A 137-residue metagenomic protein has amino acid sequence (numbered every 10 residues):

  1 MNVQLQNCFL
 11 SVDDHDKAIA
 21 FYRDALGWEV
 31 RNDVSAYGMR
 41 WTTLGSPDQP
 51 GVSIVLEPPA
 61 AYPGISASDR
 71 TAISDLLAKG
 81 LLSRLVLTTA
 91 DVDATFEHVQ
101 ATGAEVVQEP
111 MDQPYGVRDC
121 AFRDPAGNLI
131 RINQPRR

Functional and structural regions predicted by a protein language model:
N2, F9-A61: Core segments of cupin and vicinal oxygen chelate
V3-L5, L82: Core-facing hydrophobic residues within beta-strands of well-ordered domains
D13-D16, Y62-L129: Vicinal oxygen chelate
G45-Q49, F122-P125, P135: Active-site beta-strand termini and strand-to-loop segments that position acidic
P114, N133-R137: Short beta->alpha transition motifs characteristic of CBS
